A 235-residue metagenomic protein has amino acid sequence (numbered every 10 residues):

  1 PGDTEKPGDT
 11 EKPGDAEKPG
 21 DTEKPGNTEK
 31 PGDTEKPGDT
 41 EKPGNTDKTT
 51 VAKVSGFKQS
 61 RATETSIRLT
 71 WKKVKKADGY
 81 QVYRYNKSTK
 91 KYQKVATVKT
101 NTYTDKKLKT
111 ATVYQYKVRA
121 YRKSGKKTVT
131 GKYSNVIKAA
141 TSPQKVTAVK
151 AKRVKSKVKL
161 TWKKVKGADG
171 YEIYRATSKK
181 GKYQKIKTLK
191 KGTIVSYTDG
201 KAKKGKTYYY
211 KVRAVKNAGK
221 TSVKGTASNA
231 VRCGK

Functional and structural regions predicted by a protein language model:
P1-T50: Ser/Thr/Gly/Pro-rich low-complexity, disordered linker/stalk segments of secreted and cell-surface proteins
G2, A120-R122, V136-K138: Repeat-associated, polar segments at repeat-unit boundaries in modular proteins
G44-K76, T110, K127-G167, K204 (+1 more regions): Pro/Thr/Ser/Gly-rich low-complexity, intrinsically disordered linker/stalk tracts
W71, A77, V82-Y85, V118-Y121 (+4 more regions): Gram-positive cell-envelope targeting signals
D78-Y80, K91, Y114, G125-K127 (+5 more regions): Intrinsically disordered, low-complexity acidic/polar segments
Q81-T110, G125, E172-K203: Recognizes extended acidic, P/S/T-rich segments that occur within or adjacent to Ig-like beta-sandwich modules
K94-T97, T102, Q115, Y133-K138 (+4 more regions): Well-ordered beta-strand positions in beta-sheet-rich domains
D105-K126, D199-K220: Beta-strand-rich modules
